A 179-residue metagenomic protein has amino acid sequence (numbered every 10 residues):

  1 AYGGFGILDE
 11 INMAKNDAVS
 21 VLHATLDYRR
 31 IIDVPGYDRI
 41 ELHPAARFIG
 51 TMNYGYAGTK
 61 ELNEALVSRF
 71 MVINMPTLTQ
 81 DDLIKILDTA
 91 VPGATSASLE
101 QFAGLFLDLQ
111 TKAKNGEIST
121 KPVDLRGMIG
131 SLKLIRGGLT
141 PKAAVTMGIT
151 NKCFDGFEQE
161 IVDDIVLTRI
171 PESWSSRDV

Functional and structural regions predicted by a protein language model:
A1-V179: C-terminal regulatory/interaction module of P-loop NTP-utilizing enzymes
